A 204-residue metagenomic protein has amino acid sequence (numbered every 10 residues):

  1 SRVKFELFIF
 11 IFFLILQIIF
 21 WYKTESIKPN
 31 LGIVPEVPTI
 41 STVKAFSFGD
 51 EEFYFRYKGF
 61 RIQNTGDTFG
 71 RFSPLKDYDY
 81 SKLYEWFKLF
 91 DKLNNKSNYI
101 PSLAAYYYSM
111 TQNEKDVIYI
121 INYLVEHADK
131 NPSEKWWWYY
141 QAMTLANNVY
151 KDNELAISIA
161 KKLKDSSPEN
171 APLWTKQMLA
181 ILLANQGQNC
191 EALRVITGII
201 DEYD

Functional and structural regions predicted by a protein language model:
S1-I15, I181-D204: Long, ordered, amphipathic alpha-helical scaffolds
S1-L93: N-terminal alpha-helical interaction modules that lie
Y78-W138: Membrane-embedded segments
S81-K82, F87, D116-D129, D152-S166 (+1 more regions): Alpha-helical repeat scaffolds
N98, N131-W137, D165-K176, D201-D204: Boundary/linker segments of alpha-helical solenoid repeat arrays
L103-A104, A142, K176-L179, L183: Structural register within alpha-helical repeat arrays
Y107-T111, A146-N147, L183: Residue at a conserved register position within TPR or TPR-like alpha-solenoid repeats
M143, Y150-I157, A180: Soluble extracytoplasmic domains of inner/organellar membrane proteins
